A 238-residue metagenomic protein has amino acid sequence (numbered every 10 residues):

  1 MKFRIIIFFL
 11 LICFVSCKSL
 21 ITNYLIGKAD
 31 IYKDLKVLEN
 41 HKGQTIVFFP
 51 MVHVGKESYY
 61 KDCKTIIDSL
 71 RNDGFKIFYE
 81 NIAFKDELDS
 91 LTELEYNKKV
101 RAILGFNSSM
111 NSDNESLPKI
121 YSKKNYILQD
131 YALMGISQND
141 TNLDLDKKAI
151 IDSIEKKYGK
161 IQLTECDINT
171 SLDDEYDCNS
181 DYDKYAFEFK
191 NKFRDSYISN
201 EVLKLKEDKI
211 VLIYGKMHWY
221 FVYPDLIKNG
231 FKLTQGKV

Functional and structural regions predicted by a protein language model:
K2-F8: Sec-dependent signal peptide recognition, specifically the positively charged N-region followed immediately by
V15-S16: C-terminal motif of bacterial Sec signal peptides marking the signal peptidase cleavage site
S19-F189, F193, S199-E207, I213 (+2 more regions): Structured, acidic catalytic/metal-binding patches in enzyme active sites
H218-V238: C-terminal domain-boundary segment and adjacent tail
